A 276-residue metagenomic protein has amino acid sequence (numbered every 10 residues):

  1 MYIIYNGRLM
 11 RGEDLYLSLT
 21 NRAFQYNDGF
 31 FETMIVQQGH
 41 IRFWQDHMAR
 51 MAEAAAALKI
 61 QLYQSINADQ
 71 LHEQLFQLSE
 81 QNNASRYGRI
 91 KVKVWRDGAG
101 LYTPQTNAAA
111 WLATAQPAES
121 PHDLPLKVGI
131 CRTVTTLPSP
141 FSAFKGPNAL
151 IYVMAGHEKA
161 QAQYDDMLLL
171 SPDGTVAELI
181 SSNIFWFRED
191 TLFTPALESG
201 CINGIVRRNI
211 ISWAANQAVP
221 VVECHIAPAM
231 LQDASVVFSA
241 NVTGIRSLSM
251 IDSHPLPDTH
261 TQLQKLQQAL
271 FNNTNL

Functional and structural regions predicted by a protein language model:
M1-Q77, R89, Y102-L276: Helix-start/capping segments and mature chain N-termini
L78-V94: Ordered, amphipathic secondary-structure segments that act as subunit-interaction surfaces in large macromolecular
W95-G100: Short, internal active-site loops enriched in acidic
